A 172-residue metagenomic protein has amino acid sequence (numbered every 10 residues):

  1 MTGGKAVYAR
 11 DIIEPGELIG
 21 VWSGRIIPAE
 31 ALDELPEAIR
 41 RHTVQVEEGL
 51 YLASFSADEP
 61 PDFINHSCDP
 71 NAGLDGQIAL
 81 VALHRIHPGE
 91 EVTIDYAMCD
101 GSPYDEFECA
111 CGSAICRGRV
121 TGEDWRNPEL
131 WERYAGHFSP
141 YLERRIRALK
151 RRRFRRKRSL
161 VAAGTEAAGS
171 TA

Functional and structural regions predicted by a protein language model:
M1-G73: Catalytic cores of histone-lysine modification enzymes
C68-A172: C-terminal SET catalytic tail plus cysteine-rich post-SET Zn-binding segment of SAM-dependent SET-domain
